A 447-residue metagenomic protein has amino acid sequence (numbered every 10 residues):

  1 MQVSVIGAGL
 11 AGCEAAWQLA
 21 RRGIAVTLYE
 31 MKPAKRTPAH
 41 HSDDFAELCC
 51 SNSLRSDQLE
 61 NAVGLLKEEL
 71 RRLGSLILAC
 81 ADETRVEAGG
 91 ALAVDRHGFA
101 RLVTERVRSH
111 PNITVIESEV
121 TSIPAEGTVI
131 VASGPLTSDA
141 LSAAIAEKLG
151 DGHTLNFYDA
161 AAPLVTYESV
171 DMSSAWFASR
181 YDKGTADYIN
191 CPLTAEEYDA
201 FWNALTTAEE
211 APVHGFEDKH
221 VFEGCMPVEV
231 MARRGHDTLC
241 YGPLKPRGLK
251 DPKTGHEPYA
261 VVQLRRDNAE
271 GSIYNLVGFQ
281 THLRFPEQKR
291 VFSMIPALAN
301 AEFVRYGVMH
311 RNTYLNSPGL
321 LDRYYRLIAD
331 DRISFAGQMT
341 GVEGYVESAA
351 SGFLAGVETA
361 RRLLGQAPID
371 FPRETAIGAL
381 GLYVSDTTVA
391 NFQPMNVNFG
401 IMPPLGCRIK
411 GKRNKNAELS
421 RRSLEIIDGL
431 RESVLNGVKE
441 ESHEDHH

Functional and structural regions predicted by a protein language model:
M1-A11: Beta1/beta-strand and adjacent pyrophosphate-binding region of the FAD-binding site in flavoprotein oxidoreductases
W17-A79, R373-V384: N-terminal FAD cofactor-binding segment of flavoenzymes
E47-Q58, D82-G98, L102: Dinucleotide-binding Rossmann-like beta1-alpha1 core, especially the glycine-rich loop that anchors the ADP
R96-V115: Helical element adjacent to the flavin cofactor pocket in flavoenzyme catalytic cores
S109-F285, K289-R290: Predominantly flavin-linked oxidoreductase catalytic cores and closely associated redox partners
L276-V342, A349-S351, I369-D386, F392-N396 (+1 more regions): A glycine-rich dinucleotide-binding beta-alpha-beta segment and adjacent secondary-structure elements that constitute
S348-I369: Internal hydrophobic alpha-helix adjacent to the cofactor/substrate pocket in enzyme cavities
M395-D445: C-terminal auxiliary extensions adjacent to catalytic cores
